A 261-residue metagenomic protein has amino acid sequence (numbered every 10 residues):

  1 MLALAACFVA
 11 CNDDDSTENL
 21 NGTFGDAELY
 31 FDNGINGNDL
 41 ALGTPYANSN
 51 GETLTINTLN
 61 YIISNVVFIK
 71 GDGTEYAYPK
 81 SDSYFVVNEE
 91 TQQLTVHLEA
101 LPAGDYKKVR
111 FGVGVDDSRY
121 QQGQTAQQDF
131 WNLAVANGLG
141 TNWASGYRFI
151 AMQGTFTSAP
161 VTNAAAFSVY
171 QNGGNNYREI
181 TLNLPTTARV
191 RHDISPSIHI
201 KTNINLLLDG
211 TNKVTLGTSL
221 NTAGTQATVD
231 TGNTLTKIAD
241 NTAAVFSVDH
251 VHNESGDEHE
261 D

Functional and structural regions predicted by a protein language model:
M1-L2: Sec-dependent signal peptide recognition, specifically the positively charged N-region followed immediately by
C7-A10: C-terminal motif of bacterial Sec signal peptides marking the signal peptidase cleavage site
N12-D261: A short, solvent-exposed, low-complexity linear motif enriched for acidic/polar residues with Pro/Gly/Ser/Thr
